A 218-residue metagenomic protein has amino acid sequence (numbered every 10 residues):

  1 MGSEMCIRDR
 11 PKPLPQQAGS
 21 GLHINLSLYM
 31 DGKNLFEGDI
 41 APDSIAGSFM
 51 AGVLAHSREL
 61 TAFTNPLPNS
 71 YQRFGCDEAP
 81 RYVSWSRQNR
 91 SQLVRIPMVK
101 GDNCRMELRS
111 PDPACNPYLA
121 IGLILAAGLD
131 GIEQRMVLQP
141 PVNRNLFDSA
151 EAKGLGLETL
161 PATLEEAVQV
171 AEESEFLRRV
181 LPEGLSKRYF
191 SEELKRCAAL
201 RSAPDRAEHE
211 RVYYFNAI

Functional and structural regions predicted by a protein language model:
M1-I7: Short, small-residue-biased leader/transition segments that mark boundaries at the very start of proteins
G2, G19-G21, G128: Glycine-centered flexibility sites
R8, Y29-I218: Catalytic-core signal marking the mid-to-C-terminal active-site face
K12-D31: Histidine-centered divalent-metal-coordination microenvironment in nucleic-acid enzymes
